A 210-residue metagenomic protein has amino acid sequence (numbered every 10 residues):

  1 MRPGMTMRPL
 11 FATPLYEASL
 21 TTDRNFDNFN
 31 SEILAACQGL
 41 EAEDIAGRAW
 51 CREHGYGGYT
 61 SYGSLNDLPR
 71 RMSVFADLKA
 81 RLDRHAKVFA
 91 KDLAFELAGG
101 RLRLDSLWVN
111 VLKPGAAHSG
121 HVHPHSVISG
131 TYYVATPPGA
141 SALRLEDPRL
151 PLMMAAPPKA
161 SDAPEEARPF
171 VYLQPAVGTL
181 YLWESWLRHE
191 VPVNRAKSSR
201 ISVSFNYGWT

Functional and structural regions predicted by a protein language model:
R2-E96: Non-heme Fe(II)/2-oxoglutarate
M7, G99, Y172-L173: Short secondary-structure boundary/capping segments
Y16, D105-L107, I128-G130, I201-F205: Hydrophobic residues positioned within well-ordered beta-strands of beta-sheet architectures
T21, L112, Y133-A135, N206-T210: Solvent-exposed residues in well-ordered beta-strands and their adjoining turns, especially edge/terminal strands
R48-G55, D67-L78, P124-H125, R144-M153 (+1 more regions): Short N-terminal helix-initiation segments at or just after the protein's N-terminus
D67, S73-R103, K113-V127, V134-P138: Active-site region of the double-stranded beta-helix
V109-L180: Catalytic core of non-heme Fe(II) oxygenases with the double-stranded beta-helix
D162-T210: Catalytic core of Fe(II)/2-oxoglutarate
